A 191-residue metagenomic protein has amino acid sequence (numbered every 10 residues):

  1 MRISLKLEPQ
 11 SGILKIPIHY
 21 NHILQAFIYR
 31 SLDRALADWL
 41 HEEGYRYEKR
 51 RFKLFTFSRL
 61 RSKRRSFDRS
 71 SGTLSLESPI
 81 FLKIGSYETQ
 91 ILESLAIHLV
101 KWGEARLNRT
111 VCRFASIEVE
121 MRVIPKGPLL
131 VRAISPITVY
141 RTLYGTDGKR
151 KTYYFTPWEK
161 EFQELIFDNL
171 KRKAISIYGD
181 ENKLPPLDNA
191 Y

Functional and structural regions predicted by a protein language model:
M1-Y191: RNA-interacting cores
